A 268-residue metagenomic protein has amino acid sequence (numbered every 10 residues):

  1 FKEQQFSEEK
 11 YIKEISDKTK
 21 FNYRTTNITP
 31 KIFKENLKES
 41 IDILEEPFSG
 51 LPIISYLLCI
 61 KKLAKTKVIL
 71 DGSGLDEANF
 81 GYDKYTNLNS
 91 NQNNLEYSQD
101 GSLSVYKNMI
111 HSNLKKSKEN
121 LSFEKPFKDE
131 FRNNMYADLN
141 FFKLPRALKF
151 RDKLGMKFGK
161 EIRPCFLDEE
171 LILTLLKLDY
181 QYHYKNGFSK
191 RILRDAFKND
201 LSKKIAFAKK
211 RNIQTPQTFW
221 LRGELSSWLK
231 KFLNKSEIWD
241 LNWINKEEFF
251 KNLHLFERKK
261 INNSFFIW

Functional and structural regions predicted by a protein language model:
F1-K2: Phosphate-binding active sites in nucleotide-utilizing proteins
Q5-I43, I110-S122: A conserved beta-strand->alpha-helix junction
F21, P52, V68-L70, L95-W268: Adenosyl-5′-phosphate
Y23, T66-Y82: Short acidic/histidine-rich active-site segments
I32-K34, E77-G81, T86, Q214: Short catalytic/ligand-binding loop motif for oxyanion handling, primarily in non-cytosolic enzymes, centered on
E45-P52: Short, flexible loop segments at the rims of nucleotide/cofactor-binding pockets, characterized by
K61-K65: Active-site nucleotide-sugar/metal-binding loop of Leloir-type enzymes
N79-S104: A mobile, often basic/glycine-rich helix-loop segment that functions as the active-site lid/recognition loop
